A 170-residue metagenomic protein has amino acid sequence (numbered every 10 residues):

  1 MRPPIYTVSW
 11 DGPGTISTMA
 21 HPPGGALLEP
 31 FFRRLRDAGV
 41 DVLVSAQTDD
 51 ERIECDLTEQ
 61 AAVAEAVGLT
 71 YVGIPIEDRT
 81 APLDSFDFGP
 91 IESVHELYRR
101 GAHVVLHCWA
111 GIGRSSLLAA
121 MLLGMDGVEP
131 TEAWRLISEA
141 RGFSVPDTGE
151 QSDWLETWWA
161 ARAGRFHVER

Functional and structural regions predicted by a protein language model:
M1-V105, A110, L117-R170: Cys-dependent protein tyrosine phosphatase-like superfamily
